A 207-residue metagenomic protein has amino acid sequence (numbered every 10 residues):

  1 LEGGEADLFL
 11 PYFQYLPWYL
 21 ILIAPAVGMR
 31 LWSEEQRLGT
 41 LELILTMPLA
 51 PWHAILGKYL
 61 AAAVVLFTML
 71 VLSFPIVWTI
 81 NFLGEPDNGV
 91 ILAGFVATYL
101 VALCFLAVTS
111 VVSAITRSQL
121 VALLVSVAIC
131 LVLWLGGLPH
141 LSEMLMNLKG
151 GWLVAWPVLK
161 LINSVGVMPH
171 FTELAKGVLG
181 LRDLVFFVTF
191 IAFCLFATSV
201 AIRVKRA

Functional and structural regions predicted by a protein language model:
E2-A6, V125-A201, R206: Terminal transmembrane helical anchor/hairpin motif
E2-L8, G57, A61-V121: Secretory targeting signals
P11-E34: Long, hydrophobic alpha-helical segments
L16-A24, F67, V71, Y99 (+5 more regions): Residue-level signal for the membrane-embedded core of alpha-helical transmembrane segments, especially mid-helix
A24-G28, I76, A107-V108, A197-T198: Hydrophobic/aromatic residues in alpha-helical transmembrane segments
L31-A61: Helix-loop-helix units of permease transmembrane domains in multi-pass membrane transporters, especially ABC
E34, T46, W78-F82, A114 (+1 more regions): Transmembrane helix-loop junction
